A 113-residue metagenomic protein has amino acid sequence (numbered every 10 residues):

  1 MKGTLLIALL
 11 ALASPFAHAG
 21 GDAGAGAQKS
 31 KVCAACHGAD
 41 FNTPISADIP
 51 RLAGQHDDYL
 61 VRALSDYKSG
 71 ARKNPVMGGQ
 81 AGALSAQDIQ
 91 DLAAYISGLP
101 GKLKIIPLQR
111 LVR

Functional and structural regions predicted by a protein language model:
M1-T4: Positively charged n-region of N-terminal signal peptides that target proteins for export
L6-I7, A17: Cleavable N-terminal signal peptides
A13-S14: N-terminal signal peptide c-region/cleavage motif recognized by signal peptidases
G20-K31, A39, R72-R113: Flexible coil segments in periplasmic/lumen-exposed cytochrome c-class electron-transfer proteins
A23, F41-S69, G78-A83: Gly/Gly-Pro-rich "capping" loops immediately C-terminal to redox-active cysteine motifs in periplasmic/lumenal
A35: Short, cysteine/histidine-rich loop/knuckle motifs that typically chelate Zn2+
